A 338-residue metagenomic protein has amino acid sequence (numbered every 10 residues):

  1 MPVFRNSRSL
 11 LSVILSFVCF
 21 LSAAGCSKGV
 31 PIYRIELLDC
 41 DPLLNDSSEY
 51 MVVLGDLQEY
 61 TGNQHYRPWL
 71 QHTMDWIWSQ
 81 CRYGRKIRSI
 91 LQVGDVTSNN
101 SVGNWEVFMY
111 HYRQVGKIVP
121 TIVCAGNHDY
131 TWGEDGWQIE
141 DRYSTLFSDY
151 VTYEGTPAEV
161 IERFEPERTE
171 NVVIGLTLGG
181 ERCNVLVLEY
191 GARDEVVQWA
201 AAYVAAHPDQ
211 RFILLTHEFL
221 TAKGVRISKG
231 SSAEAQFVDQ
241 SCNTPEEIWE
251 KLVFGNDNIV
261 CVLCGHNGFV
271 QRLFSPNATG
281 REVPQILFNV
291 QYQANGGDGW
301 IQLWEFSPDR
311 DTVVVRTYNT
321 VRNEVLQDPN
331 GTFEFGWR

Functional and structural regions predicted by a protein language model:
C26-N104: N-terminal active-site segment of His-dependent metallophosphoesterases
N45, N295, Q302-R338: A short C-terminal boundary segment appended to hydrolase-like catalytic domains
Y50-G55, I87-V93, T97-S98, P120-A125 (+10 more regions): Structural recognition of the beta-strand scaffold that forms the well-ordered cores of secreted hydrolase catalytic
V52-T73, S98-N100, D135-W137, D141 (+2 more regions): Acidic/histidine-rich helix-loop elements that form or flank divalent-metal/phosphate-binding sites at the catalytic
Y60-T61, S98-N100, A125-D135, T169-V172 (+6 more regions): Active-site environment of divalent metal-dependent phosphoester hydrolases
V102-W199, A205-H207, R272-F288, W300-E305 (+1 more regions): Extended active-site neighborhood of metal-dependent phosphoesterases/phosphodiesterases
V123, V238-P308: Conserved beta-sheet core of the metallophosphoesterase superfamily
Q198, A205-I259: Active-site-proximal segments of metal-dependent phosphoesterases and phosphodiesterases across multiple
